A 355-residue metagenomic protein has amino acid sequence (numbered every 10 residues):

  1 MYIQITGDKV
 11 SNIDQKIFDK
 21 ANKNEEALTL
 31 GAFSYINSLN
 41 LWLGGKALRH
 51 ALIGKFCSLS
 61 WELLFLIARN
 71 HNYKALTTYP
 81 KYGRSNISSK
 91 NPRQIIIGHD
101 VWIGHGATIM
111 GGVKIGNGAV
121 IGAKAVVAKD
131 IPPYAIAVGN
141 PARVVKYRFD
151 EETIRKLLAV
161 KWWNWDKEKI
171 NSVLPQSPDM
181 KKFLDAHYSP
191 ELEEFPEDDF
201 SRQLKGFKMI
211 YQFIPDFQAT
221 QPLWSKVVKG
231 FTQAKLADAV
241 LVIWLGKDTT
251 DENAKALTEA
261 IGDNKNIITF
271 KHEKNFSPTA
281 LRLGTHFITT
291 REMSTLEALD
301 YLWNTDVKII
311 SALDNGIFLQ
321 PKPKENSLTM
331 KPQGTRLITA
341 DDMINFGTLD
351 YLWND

Functional and structural regions predicted by a protein language model:
I3, Y82-I109, P141-R202: C-terminal segments of enzyme domains that contribute to small-molecule binding surfaces
N12-G111: Flexible, glycine/small-residue-enriched loop-and-beta-strand segment within the central core of proteins
W42, D198-H272, F346-W353: Conserved catalytic-core segment of nucleotide-activated headgroup transferases in glycan assembly
Y82, E297-I317: A short, gly/pro- and small-residue-rich
G106-G116, A125-A128: Beta-rich strand-turn-strand
Q176-M209, G316-D355: C-terminal amphipathic helix plus adjacent low-complexity, charged tail appended to glycosyltransferase catalytic
N266-L281, E292-M293: Conserved active-site histidine-acidic residue motif and adjacent donor-binding/catalytic loop of glycosyltransferases
L281-T295, V307-I310: Acidic donor-binding loop of glycosyltransferase active sites
